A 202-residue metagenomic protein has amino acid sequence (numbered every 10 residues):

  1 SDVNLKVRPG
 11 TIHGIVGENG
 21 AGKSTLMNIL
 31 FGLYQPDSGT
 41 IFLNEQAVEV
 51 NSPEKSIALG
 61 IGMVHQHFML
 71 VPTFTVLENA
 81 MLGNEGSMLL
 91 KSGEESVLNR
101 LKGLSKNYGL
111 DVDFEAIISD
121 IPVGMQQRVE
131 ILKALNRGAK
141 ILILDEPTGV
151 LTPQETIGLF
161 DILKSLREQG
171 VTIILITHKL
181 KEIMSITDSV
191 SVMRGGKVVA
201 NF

Functional and structural regions predicted by a protein language model:
S1-F202: Glycine-rich phosphate-binding loops of nucleotide-dependent enzymes
